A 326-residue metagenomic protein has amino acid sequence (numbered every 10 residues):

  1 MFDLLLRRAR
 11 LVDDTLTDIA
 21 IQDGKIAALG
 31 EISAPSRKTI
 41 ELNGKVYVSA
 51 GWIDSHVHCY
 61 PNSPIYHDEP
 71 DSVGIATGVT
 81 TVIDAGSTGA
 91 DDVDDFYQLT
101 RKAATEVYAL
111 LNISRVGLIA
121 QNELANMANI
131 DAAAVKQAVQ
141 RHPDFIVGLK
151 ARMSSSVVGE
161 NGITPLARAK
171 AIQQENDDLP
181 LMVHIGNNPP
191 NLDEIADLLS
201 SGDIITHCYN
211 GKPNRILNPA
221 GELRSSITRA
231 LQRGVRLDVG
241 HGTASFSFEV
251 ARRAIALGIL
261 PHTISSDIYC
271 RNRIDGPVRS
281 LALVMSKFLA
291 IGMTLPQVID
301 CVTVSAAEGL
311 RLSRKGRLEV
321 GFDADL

Functional and structural regions predicted by a protein language model:
M1-T17, I21-Q22, I32, I75 (+4 more regions): Active-site microenvironment of metallo-dependent hydrolases
F2-R8, Q22, A34-V82: Replace "His-x-His-based motif
A9, G24, K45, H56 (+8 more regions): Divalent metal-coordination and catalytic microenvironments
S49, Q98-L110, A169-D177, A230: Alpha-helix-loop-beta-strand connector modules within alpha/beta enzyme cores
A50, I75-T80, A104, L111-A128 (+7 more regions): Active-site gating loops and adjacent loop-to-helix segments of metal-dependent hydrolytic enzymes
S72-S154: Divalent-metal coordination cores built from histidine and acidic residues
A151-A254, G258-D275: Active-site core of metal-dependent hydrolases
E249-L326: His/Asp/Glu-enriched, well-ordered alpha-helical/loop segment that forms or immediately abuts the divalent-metal
